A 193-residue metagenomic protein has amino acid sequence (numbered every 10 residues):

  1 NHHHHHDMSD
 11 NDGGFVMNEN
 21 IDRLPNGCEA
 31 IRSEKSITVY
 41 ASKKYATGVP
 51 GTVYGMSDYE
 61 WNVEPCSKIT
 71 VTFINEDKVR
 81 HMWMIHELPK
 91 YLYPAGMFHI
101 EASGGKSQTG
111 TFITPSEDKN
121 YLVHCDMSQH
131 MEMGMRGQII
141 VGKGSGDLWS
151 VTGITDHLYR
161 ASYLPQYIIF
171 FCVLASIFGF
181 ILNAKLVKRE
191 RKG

Functional and structural regions predicted by a protein language model:
H2-R23, E29-K35, A41-K43, I100-K192: Extracellular/periplasmic metallocenter environments
H6-N18, G51-D58, M84-H86: Short N-terminal helix-initiation segments at or just after the protein's N-terminus
A30-K68: N-terminal edge beta-strand
S36, K68, R80-M82, N120: Exposed beta-strand and adjacent loop surfaces of beta-rich binding modules that mediate intermolecular recognition
G48, T72-G104, M131-G137: Histidine- and aromatic-enriched segments that form or immediately flank copper-ligand environments
Y54-D58, P94-F98, S107-T109: Short structured motifs
V63, F73-D77, T114, M127-Q129: Non-cytosolic beta-sheet module surface loops
E64-K68, K78, G105-S107: Short connector loops at helix/strand junctions that flank enzyme active sites, especially segments positioning acidic
